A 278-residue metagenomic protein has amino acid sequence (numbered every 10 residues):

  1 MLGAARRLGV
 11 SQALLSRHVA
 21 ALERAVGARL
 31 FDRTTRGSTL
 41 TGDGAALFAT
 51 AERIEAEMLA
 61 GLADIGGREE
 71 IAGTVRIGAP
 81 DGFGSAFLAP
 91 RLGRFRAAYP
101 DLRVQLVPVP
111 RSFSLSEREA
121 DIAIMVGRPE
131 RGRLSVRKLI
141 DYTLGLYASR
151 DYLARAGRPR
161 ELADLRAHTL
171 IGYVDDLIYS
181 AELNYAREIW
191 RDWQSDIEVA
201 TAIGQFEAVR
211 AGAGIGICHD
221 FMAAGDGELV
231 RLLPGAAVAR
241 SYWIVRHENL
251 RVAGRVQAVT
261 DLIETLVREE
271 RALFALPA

Functional and structural regions predicted by a protein language model:
M1-R6, Q12-A13, A20: Residues within helix-turn-helix
A4-A5, T41, G212: Hydrophobic two-helix hairpin corresponding to the core of helix-turn-helix DNA-binding domains
L22-E23, L229: Conserved amphipathic alpha-helical core elements
E23-L40: A short LG(V/I)-centered, amphipathic sequence patch enriched for acidic residue(s) preceding the LG motif
A25-V26, L47-E69, E270-L273: Alpha-helical linker/hinge and terminal dimerization helices associated with HTH transcriptional regulators
A72-G132: Central regulatory/effector-binding core of bacterial HTH transcription factors
E117, P129-Y242, E269-A278: C-terminal regulatory
G235-L273: A late-sequence structural motif
